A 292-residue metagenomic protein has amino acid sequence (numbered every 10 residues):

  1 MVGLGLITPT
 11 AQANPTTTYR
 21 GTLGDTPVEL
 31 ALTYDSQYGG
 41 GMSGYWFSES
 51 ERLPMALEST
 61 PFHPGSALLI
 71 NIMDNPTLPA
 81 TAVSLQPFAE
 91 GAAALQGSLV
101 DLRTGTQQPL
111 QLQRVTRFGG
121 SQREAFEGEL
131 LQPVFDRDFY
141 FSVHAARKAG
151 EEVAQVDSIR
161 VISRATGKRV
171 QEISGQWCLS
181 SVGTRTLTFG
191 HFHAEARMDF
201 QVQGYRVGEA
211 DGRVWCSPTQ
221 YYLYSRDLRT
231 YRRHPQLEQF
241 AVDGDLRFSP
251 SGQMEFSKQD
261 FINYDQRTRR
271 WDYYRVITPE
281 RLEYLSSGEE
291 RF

Functional and structural regions predicted by a protein language model:
M1-L6: Bacterial N-terminal signal peptides
T8-T10: N-terminal signal peptide c-region/cleavage motif recognized by signal peptidases
A13-T18, Q37, G41-E49, H63-Q155 (+2 more regions): Acidic, small-residue rich beta-repeat scaffolds with periodic aromatic anchors
K168-S181, E290-F292: Surface-exposed loop and turn segments in beta-propeller and other repeat-based domains that flank or scaffold
V182-T188, Q239-L246: Repeated scaffold domains used in trafficking and secretory/extracellular systems, primarily beta-propellers
G190-M198: Residues in Ca2+-coordinating acidic/glycine-rich loops
F200-R206, F256, D260: Hydrophobic beta-strand segments that make up the repeating blades of beta-propeller and related beta-repeat
P218-R226, R275-I277: Beta-propeller blade signature
